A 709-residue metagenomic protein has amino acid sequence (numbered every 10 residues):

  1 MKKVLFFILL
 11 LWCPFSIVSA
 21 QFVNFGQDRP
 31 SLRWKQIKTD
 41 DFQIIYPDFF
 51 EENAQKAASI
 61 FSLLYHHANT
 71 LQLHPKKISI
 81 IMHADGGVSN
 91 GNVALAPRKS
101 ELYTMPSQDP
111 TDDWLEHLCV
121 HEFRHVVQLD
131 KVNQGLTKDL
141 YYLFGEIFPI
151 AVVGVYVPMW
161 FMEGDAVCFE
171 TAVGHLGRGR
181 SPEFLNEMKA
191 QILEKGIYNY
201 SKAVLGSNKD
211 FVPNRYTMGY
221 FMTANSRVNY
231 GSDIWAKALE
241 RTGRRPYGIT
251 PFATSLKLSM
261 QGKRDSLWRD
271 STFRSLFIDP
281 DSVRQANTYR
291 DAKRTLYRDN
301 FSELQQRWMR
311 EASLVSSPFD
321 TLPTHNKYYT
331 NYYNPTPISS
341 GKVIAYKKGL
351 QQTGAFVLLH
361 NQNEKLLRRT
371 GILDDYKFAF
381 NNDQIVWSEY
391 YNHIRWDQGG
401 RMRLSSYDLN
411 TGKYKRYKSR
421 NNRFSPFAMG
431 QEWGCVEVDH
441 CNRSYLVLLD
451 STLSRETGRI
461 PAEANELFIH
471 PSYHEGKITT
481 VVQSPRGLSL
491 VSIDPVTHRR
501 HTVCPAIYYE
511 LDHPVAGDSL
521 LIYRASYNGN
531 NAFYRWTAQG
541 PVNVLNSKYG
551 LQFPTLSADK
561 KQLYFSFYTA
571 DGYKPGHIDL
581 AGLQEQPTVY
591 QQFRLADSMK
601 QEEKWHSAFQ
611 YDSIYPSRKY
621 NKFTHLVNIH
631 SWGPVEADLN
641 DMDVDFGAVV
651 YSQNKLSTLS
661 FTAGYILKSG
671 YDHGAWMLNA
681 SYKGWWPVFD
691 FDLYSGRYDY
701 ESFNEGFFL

Functional and structural regions predicted by a protein language model:
A20-V152, P158: Juxtacatalytic substrate-recognition/specificity segment
D113-L118, V126, K131-A224, V228-N229 (+2 more regions): Acidic/His/Gly-enriched intrinsically disordered linker/tail segments that often contain short helix/coil "MoRF-like"
G179, Y329, K347-F356, R369-D375 (+10 more regions): A flexible loop/linker signature enriched in serine peptidases of the S9 family
S317, Y328-T330, N334, D579-S695: Outer-membrane beta-barrel initiation region
F319-K327, N363-R369, G412-K418, R455-P461 (+2 more regions): A short beta-strand motif characteristic of beta-propeller blades
P323-A355, Y376, D641-A648: Beta-strand-rich domains and repeat architectures in extracellular enzymes and scaffolds, especially beta-propellers
S340-K342, N382-D383, G430-E432, E475-G476 (+2 more regions): Short coil/turn segments that connect the beta-strands within blades of beta-propeller domains
I394-R395, N530-N531, Q552, A570-Y573 (+1 more regions): Outer-membrane beta-barrel translocator/channel fold
